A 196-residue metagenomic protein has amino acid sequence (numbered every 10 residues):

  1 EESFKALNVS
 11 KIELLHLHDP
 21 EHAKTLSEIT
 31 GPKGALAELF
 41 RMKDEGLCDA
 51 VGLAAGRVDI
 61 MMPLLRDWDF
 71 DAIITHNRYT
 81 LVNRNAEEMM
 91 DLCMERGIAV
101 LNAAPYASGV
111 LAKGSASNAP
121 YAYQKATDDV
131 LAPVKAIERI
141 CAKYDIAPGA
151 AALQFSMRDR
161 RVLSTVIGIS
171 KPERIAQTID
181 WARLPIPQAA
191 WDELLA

Functional and structural regions predicted by a protein language model:
E1: Glycine-rich anion/phosphate-binding loops
F4-T25: Active-site groove signature of glycoside hydrolases
D19-L195: Beta/alpha (TIM)-barrel catalytic core signal, keyed to glycine-rich beta->alpha loops juxtaposed to Asp/Glu that bind
